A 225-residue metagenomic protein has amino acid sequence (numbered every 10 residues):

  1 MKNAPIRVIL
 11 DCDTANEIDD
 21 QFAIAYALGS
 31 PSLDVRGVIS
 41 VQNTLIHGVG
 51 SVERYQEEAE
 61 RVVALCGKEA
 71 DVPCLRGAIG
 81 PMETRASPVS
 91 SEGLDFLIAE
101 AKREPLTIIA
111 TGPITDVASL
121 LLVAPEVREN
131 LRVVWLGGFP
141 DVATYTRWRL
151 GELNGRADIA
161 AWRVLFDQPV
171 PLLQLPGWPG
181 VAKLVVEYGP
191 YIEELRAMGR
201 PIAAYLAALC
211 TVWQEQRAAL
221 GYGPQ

Functional and structural regions predicted by a protein language model:
M1-Q225: N-terminal acidic, glycine/proline-rich low-complexity segments
